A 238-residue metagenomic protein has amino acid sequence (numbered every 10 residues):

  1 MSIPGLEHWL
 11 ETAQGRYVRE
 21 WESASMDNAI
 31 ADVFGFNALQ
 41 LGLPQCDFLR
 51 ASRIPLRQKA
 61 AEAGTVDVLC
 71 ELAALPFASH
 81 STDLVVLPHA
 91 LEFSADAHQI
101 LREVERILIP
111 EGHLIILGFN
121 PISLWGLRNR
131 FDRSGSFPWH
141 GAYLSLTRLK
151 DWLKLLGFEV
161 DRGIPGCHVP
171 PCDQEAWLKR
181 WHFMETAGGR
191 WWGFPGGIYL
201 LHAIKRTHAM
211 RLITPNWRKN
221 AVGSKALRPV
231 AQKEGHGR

Functional and structural regions predicted by a protein language model:
A24, N28-L75: Class I SAM-dependent methyltransferase SAM/SAH-binding core
A73-V85: A short acidic, Gly/Pro-enriched loop at the edge of an enzyme's catalytic core that lines a small-molecule cofactor
D83-H98: A short SAM/SAH-binding and catalytic strip from SAM-dependent methyltransferases
H98-H113: A short glycine-rich, Lys/Arg-flanked "PGG" loop and its adjoining helix->strand segment in the class I
H113-Y143: Conserved class I S-adenosyl-L-methionine
F131, H140-G163: Short alpha-helix
V160-E185, F194-P195: Conserved catalytic loop of SAM-dependent methyltransferase domains
F183-R238: C-terminal lobe and adjacent flexible extensions of AdoMet/dcAdoMet transferase-like proteins
